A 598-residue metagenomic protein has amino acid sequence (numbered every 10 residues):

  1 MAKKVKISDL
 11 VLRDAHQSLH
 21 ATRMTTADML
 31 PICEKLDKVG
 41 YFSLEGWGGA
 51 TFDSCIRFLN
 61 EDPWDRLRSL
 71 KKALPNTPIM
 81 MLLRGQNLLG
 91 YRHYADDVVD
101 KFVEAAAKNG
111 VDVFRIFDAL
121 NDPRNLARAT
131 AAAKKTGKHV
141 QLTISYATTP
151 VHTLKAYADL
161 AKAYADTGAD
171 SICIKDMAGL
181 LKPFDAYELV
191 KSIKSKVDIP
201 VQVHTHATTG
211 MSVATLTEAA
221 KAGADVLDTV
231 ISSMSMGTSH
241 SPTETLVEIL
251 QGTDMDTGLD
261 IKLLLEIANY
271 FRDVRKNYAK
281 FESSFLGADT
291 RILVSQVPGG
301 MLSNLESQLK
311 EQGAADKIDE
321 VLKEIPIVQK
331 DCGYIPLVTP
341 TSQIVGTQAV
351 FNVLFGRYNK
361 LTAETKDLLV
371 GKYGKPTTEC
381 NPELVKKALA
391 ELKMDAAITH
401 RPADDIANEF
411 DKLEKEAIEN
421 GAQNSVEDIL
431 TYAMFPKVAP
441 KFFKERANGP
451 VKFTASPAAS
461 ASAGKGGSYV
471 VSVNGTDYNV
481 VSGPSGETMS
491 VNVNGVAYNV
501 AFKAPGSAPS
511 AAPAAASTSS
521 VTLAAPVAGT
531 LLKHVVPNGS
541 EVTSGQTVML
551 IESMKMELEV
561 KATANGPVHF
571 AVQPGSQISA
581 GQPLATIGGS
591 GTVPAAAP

Functional and structural regions predicted by a protein language model:
M1-H20, L67-K72: N-terminal amphipathic alpha-helix/helix-capping segment at the start of soluble metabolic enzymes
K6-L12, F42-G46, T77-G85, D112-R115 (+5 more regions): Hydrophobic faces of well-ordered beta-strands that scaffold small-molecule active sites in alpha/beta enzyme cores
D37-C55, L286-D289, G300-S485, V491-A497 (+1 more regions): Terminal or standalone catalytic/regulatory effector modules within metabolic enzymes and repeat proteins
G48-A165, I172, G179-P183: Active-site beta->alpha loop and helix N-cap motifs at the rims of alpha/beta catalytic domains
I116, D176, A222-S239: Glycine-rich phosphate-binding active-site loops on the catalytic face of alpha/beta enzymes
H152-Y164, T209-D225: Catalytic cores of alpha/beta
A214, V247-L250, T257-A314: Core active-site phosphate/anionic-ligand binding loop and the adjoining beta-turn-alpha structural block in enzyme
A511-P598: Structured functional modules or segments
